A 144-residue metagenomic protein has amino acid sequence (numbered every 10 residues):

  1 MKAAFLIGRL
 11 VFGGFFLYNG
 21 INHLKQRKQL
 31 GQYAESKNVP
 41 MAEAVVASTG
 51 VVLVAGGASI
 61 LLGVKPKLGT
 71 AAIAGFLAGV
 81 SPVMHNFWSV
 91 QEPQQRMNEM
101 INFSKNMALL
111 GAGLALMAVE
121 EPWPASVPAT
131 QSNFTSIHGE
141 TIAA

Functional and structural regions predicted by a protein language model:
M1-A144: Short amphipathic, positively biased membrane-proximal segments that drive organelle/inner-membrane targeting
